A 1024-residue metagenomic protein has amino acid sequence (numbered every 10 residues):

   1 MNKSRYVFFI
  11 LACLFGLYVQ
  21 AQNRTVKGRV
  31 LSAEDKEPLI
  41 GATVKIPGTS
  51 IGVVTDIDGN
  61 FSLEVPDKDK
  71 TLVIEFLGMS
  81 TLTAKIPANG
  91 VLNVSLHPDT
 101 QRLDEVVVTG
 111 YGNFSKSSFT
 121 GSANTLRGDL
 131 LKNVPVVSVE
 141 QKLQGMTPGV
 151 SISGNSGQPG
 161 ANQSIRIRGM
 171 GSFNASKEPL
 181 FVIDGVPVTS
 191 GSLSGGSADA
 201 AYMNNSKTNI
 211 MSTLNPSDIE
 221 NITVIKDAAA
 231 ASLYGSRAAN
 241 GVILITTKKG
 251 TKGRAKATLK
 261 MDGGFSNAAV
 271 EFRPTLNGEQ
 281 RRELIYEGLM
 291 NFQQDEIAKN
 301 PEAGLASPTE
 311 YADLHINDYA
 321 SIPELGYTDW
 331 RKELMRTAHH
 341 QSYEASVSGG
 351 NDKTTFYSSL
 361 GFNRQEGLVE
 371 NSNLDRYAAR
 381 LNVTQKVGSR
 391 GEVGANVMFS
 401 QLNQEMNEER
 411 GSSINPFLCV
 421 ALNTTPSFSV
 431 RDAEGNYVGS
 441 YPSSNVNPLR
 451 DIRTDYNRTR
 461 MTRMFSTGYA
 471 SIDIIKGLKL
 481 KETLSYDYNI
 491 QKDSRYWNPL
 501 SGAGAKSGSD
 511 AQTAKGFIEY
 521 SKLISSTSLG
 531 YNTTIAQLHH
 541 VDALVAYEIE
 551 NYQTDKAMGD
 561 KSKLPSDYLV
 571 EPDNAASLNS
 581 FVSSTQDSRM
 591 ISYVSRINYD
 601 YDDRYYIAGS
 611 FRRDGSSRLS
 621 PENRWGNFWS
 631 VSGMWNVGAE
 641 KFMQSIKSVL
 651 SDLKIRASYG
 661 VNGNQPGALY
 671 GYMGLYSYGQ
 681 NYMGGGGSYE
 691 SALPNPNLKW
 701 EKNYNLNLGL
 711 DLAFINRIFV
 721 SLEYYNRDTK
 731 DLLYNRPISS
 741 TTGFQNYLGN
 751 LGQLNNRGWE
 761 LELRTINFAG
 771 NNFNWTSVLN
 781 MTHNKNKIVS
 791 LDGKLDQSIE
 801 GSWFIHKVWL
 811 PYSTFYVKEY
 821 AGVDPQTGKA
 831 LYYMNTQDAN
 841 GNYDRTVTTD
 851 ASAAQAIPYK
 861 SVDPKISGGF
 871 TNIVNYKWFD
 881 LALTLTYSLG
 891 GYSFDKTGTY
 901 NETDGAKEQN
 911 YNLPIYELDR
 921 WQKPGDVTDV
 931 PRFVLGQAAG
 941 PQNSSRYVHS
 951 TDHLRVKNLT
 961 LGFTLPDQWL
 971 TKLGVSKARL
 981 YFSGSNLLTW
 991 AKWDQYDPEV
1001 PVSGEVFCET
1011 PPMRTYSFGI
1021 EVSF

Functional and structural regions predicted by a protein language model:
N2-L11, F15-R380, E392-G394, M398 (+8 more regions): Short, small/polar-rich motifs associated with maturation and membrane association, primarily at protein termini
T71, S151, E220, R254-T258 (+24 more regions): Membrane-spanning beta-strand positions in outer-membrane beta-barrel proteins
K177-E178, I183, T189, S194 (+11 more regions): Surface-exposed loop/interface segments of Gram-negative outer-membrane beta-barrel transport/assembly proteins
T247-K249, G349-N351, F362, Q385-K386 (+17 more regions): Residue-level signature of outer-membrane beta-barrel architecture
M261, L360-E366, I607-S616, N767: Transmembrane beta-strand segments that form the barrel wall of outer-membrane beta-barrel proteins
V631, A657, L722, L761 (+5 more regions): Hydrophobic, well-ordered secondary-structure elements that form the walls of internal hydrophobic environments
V631-M634, E760-L763, F963, P1012-F1024: Outer-membrane beta-barrel "beta-signal"
V862-D895: Glycine-rich, aromatic-lined ligand/substrate-binding cores of catalytic and carbohydrate-binding domains
